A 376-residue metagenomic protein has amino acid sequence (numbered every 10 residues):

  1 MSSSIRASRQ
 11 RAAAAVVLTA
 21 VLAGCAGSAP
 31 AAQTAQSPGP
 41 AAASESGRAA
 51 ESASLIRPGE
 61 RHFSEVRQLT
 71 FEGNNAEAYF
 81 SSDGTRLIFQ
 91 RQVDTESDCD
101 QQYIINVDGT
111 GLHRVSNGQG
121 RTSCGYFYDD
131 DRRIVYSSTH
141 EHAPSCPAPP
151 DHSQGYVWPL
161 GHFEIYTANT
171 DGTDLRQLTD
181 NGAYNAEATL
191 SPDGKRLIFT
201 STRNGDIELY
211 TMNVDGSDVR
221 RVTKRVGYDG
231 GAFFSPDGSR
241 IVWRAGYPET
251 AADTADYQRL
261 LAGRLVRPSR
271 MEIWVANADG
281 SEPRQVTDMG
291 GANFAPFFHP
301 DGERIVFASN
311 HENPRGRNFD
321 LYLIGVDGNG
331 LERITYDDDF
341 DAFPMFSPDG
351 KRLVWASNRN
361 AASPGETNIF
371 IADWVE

Functional and structural regions predicted by a protein language model:
A26-S28: Bacterial signal peptide processing site
G39-S64, F163: Blade/loop signatures of beta-propeller domains
E65-Q68, T110-L112, G155, H162 (+5 more regions): Predominantly a core beta-strand signature of beta-propeller blades across repeat-based propeller domains
F71-N74, Q90-Q102, N117-T122, S137-E164 (+8 more regions): A flexible loop/linker signature enriched in serine peptidases of the S9 family
S82-D83, D129-D130, P192-D193, P236-D237 (+2 more regions): Residue-level detector of Asp-centered blade-edge/turn motifs that repeat once per structural unit in beta-propeller
N106-T110, N169-T173, N213-S217, N277-S281 (+2 more regions): Short loop/turn segments that connect beta-strands within beta-propeller blades
